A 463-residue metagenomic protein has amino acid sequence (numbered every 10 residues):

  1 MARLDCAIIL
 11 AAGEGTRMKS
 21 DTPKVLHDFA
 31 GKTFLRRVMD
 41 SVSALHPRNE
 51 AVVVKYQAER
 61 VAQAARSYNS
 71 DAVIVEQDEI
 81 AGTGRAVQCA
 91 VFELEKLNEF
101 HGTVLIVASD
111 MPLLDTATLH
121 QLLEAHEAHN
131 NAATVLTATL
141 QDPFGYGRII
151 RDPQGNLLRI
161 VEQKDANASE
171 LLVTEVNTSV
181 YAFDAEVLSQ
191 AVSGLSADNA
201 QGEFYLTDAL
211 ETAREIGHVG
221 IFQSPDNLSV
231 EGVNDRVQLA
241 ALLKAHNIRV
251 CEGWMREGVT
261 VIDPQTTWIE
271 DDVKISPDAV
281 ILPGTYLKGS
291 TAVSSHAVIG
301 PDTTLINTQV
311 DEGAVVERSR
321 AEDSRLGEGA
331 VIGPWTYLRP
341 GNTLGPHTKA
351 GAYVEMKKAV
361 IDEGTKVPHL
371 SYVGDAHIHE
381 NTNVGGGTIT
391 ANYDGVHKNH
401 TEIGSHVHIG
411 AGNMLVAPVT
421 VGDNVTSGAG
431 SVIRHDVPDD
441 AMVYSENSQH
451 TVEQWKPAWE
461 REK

Functional and structural regions predicted by a protein language model:
M1-C6, T33-S109, L113-A117, Q121-E124: Conserved N-terminal catalytic core of the sugar/cofactor nucleotidyltransferase
M1-S20: N-terminal nucleotide-binding beta1-loop-alpha1 segment
A2, T174-S276: Conserved alpha/beta core of the MobA/IspD/sugar-nucleotide pyrophosphorylase nucleotidyltransferase superfamily
L10, F29, V107: Catalytic metal- and UDP-sugar-binding loop of GT-A-like glycosyltransferases, i.e., residues flanking the conserved
D21-V38: Short catalytic helix/loop segments, enriched in acidic residues and glycine and frequently bearing histidine
E59, L114-A200, T207, G217-H218: Conserved core of the sugar-phosphate nucleotidyltransferase
K274-N342: Acidic, glycine-rich loop-and-beta core segments that form the ion-binding/anion-interacting portion of active sites
Q309, V316-K463: Glycine-rich hexapeptide-repeat left-handed beta-helix
